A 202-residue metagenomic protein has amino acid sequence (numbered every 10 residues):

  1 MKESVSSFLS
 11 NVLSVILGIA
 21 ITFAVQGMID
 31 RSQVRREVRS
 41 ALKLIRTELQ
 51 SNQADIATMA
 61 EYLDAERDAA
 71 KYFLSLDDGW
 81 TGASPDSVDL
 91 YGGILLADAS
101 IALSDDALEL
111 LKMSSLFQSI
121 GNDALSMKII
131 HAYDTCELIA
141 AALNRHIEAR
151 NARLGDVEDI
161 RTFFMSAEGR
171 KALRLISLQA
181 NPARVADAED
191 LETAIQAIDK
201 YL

Functional and structural regions predicted by a protein language model:
M1-I16, M28-I29: N-terminal positive-inside, membrane-proximal cytosolic segments immediately preceding the first
L13-S14, S32, A97-D98: A generic short-segment signal for beta-strand/edge and adjacent turn/coil regions
I19-S40: Transmembrane signal-anchor/signal-peptide helices with a preference for the extracytoplasmic
E37-L49: Immediate post-signal-peptide N-terminus of mature secreted/exported proteins
R46-L202: Interfacial alpha-helical end/capping and short helix-turn segments at domain and membrane boundaries
